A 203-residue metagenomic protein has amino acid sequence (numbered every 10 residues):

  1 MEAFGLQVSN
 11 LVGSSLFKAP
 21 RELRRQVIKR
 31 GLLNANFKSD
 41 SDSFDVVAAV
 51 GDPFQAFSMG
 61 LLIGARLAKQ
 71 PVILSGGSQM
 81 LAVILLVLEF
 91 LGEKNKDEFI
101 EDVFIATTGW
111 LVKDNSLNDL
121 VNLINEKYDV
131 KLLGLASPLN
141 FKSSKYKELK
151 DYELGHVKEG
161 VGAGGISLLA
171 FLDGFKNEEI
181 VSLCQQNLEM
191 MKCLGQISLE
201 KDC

Functional and structural regions predicted by a protein language model:
M1-C203: N-terminal loops that bind phosphate or other acidic moieties and the adjacent beta-alpha structural core
